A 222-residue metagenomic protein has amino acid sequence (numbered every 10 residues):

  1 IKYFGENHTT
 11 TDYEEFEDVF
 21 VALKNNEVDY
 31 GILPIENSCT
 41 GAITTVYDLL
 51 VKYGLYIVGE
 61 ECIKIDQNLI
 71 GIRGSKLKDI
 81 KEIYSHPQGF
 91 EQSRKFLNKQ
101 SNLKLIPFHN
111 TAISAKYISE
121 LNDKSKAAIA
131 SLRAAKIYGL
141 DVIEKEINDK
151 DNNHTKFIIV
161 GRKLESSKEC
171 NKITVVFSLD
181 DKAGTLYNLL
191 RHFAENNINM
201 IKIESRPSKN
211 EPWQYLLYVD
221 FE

Functional and structural regions predicted by a protein language model:
I1-E222: Domain-level signature for soluble enzymes in the chorismate/prephenate branch of the shikimate pathway
